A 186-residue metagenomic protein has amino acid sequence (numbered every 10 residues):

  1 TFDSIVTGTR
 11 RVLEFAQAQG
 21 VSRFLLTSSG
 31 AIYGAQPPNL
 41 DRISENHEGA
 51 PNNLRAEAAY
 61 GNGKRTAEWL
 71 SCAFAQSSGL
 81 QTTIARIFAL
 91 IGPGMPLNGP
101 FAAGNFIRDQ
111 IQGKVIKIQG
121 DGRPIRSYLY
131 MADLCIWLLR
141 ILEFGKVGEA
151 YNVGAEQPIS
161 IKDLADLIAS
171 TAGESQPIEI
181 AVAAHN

Functional and structural regions predicted by a protein language model:
F2-D3, N52, A56-E68, P100-F101 (+2 more regions): Short-chain dehydrogenase/reductase
R10-E57: Conserved Rossmann-fold NAD(P)-dependent oxidoreductase catalytic core, especially the SDR/UDP-sugar
A18, R55-T83, Q110-Q112: Active-site Tyr-X1-5-Lys
G20-F24, N39, G79-Q81, V115 (+2 more regions): Active-site loop of short-chain dehydrogenase/reductase
S28-S29, E68-P93, G104: Conserved beta-loop-beta element that borders a ligand/cofactor-binding pocket
S29-G30, N46-G49, I87-P93, P124-I125 (+1 more regions): Active-site pre-Tyr helix/loop in NAD(P)-dependent dehydrogenases
S44, Q110-N186: C-terminal substrate-binding subdomain of Rossmann-fold SDR/epimerase-dehydratase oxidoreductases
